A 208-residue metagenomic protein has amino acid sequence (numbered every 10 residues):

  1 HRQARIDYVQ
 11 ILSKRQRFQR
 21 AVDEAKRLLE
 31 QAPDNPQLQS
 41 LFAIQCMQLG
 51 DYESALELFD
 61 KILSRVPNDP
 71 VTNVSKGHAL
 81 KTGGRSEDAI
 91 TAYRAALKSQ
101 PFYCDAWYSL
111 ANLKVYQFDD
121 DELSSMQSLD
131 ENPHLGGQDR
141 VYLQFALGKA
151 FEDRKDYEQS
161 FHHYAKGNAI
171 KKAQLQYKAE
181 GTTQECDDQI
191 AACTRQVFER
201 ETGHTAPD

Functional and structural regions predicted by a protein language model:
H1-D208: Alpha-helical solenoid repeat scaffolds of the TPR/TPR-like class and their adjacent stem/linker regions that mediate
